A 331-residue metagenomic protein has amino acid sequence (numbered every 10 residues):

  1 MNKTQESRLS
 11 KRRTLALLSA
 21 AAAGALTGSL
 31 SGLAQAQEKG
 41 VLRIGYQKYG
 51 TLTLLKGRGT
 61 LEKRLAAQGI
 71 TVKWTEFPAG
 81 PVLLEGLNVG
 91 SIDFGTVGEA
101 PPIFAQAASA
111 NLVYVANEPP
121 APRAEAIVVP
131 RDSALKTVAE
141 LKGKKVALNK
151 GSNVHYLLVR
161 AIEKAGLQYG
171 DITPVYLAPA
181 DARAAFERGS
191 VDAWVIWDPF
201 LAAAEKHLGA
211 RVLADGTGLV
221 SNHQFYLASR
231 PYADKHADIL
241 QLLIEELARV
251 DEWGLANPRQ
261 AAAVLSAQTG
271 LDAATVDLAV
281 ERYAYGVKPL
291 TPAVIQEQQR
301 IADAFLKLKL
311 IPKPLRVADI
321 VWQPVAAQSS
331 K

Functional and structural regions predicted by a protein language model:
M1-G28: N-terminal secretory signal peptides
R8, S29-L42: C-terminal segment of N-terminal export signals and the immediately downstream linker at the start of the mature
Q37-Q168, V175-Y176, D192-I196, L213 (+1 more regions): Short, glycine-/small- and polar/acidic-enriched structural segments that line small-molecule recognition paths
G59, K63, E85, V89 (+13 more regions): Solvent-exposed, polar/charged alpha-helical surfaces in well-ordered, non-transmembrane soluble domains, broadly
E62-G69, V287-I295, V317: Short, solvent-exposed loop/beta-turn-alpha elements that line the ligand-binding surface or hinge of extracytoplasmic
A100-P101, P174-V175, P179-A267: Pocket-lining segment of extracytoplasmic ligand-binding domains
K235-L310: Secondary-structure end/capping motifs
D303-K331: Conserved C-terminal helix/tail region of periplasmic/extracytoplasmic solute-binding proteins
